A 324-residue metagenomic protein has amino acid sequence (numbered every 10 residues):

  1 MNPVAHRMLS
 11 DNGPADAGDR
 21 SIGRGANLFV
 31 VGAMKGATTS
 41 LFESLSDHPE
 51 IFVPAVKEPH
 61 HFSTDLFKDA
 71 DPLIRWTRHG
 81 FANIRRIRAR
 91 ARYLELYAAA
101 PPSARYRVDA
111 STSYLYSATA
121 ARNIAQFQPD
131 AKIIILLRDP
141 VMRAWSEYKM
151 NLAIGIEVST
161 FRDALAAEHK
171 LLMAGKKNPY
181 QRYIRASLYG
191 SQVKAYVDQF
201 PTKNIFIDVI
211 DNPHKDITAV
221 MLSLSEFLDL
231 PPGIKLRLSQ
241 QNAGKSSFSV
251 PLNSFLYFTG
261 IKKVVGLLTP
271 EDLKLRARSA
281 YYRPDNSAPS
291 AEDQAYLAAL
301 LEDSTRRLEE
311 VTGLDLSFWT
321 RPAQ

Functional and structural regions predicted by a protein language model:
M1-S111, F127, A131, L136 (+2 more regions): PAPS-dependent sulfotransferase catalytic core
S21-I22, P72-W76, K170-N178, R276-D293: Short glycine/proline-rich turn/loop motifs
V56-K57, K194-A295, A299, G313-Q324: The conserved 3'-phosphoadenosine-5'-phosphosulfate
F62, Y189, L316-W319: Short clusters of hydrophobic/aromatic residues that line enzyme substrate/ligand-binding pockets
R85-P101, G155-R237: PAPS-dependent sulfotransferase catalytic domain
A89-L96, A120, Y189-V193, V220 (+3 more regions): Alpha-helical packing segments of well-folded alpha/beta enzyme cores
T112-Y116, P213: Short beta->alpha connector loops
Y116-T119, W145, T218: Short N-terminal helix/helix-N-cap motif within the alpha/beta-hydrolase-1
